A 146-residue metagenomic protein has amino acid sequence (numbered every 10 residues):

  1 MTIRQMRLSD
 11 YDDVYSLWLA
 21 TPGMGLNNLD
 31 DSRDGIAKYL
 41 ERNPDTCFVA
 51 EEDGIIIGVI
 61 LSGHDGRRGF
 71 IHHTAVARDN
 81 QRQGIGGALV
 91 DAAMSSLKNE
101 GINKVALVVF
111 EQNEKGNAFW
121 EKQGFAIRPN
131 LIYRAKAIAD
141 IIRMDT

Functional and structural regions predicted by a protein language model:
T2-S16: A short beta-loop-alpha structural element at the N-terminal edge of CoA-dependent acyl/N-acetyltransferase catalytic
A37-V49, F70: A short helix-loop-beta-strand connector motif used in the catalytic cores of GNAT acetyltransferases and, in some
V49, I55-G63, F70-A75: Conserved beta-strand in the GNAT
G63-H72, Q81, I127-L131: A conserved beta-turn-beta hairpin within the catalytic core of GNAT-like acetyltransferases that forms part
V76, R82-S95, K122: Conserved acetyl-CoA-binding loop-helix of GNAT-fold acetyltransferases
L97-V109: Conserved GNAT acetyl-CoA-binding A-motif
L107-G116, A135-I138: Conserved beta-strand-loop-alpha-helix junction that forms the acyl-donor binding cleft
K122-Q123, I132-T146: Terminal substrate-recognition subdomain of acyl/acetyltransferases
